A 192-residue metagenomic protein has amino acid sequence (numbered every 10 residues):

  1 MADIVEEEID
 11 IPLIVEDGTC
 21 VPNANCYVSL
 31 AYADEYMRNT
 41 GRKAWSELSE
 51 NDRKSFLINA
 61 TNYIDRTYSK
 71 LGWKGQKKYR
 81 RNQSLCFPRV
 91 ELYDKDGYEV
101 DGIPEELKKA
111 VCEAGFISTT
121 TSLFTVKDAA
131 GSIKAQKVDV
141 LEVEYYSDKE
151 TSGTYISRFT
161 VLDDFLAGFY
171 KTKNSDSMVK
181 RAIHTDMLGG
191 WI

Functional and structural regions predicted by a protein language model:
M1-I192: Divalent metal-cofactor coordination and adjacent catalytic microenvironments
